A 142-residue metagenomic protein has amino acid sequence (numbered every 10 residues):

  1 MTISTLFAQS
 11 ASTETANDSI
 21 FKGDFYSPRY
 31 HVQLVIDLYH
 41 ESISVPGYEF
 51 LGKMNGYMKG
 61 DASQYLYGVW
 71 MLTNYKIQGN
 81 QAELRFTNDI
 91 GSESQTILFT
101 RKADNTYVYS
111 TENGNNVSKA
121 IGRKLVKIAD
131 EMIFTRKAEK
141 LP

Functional and structural regions predicted by a protein language model:
T5-A11: Cleavable N-terminal signal peptides
A11-V35, Y109, F134-K140: Tryptophan-anchored aromatic micro-motifs
N17-S19, P28-Y30, Y67-V69, G91-E93 (+1 more regions): Residues that act as N-cap/strand-start positions at coil-to-secondary-structure junctions
S27, V45-G47, G60, A82-F86 (+1 more regions): Short hydrophobic/aromatic-rich beta-strand segments that constitute the beta-sheet cores of beta-sandwich/beta-barrel
V32-N74, N113-G114: N-terminal glycine/threonine-rich, aromatic-flanked beta-hairpin/loop signature
S42-S44, S92-Q95, N116-K119: A short local loop/turn or secondary-structure capping micro-motif enriched for an aromatic residue
M54-A103: Contiguous, well-ordered beta-strand patches that form the walls/edges of small beta-barrel/beta-sandwich domains
N113-P142: C-terminal partner/receptor-binding element of secreted or periplasmic proteins
